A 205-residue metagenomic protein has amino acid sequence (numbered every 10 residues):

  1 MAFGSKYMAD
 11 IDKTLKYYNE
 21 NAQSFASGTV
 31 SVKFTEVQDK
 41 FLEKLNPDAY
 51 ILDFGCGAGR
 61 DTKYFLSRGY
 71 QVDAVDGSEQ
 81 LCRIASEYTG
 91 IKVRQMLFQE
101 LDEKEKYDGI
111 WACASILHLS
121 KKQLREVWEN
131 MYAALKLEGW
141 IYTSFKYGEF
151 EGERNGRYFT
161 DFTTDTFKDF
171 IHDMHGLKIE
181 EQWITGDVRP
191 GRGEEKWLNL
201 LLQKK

Functional and structural regions predicted by a protein language model:
A2-E105, L119-E126, N130, W140-K205: Class I (Rossmann-like) S-adenosyl-L-methionine-dependent methyltransferase catalytic domain, capturing the SAM-binding
D108: Conserved acidic residues
W111-A112: A conserved beta-strand element that flanks and buttresses the S-adenosyl-L-methionine
S115: Hydrophobic adenine-recognition pocket in adenosine-nucleotide-binding enzymes
